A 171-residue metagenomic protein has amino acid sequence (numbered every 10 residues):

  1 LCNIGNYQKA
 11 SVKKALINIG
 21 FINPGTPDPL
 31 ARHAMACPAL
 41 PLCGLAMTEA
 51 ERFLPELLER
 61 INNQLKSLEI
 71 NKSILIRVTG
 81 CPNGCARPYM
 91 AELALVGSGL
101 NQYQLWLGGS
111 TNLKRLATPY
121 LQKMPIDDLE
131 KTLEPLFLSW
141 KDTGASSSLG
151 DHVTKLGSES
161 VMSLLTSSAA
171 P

Functional and structural regions predicted by a protein language model:
C2-I4, G84, S110, Y120-K123 (+1 more regions): Accessory RNA-recognition modules of RNA-modification enzymes
C2-L100: Small-residue-enriched alpha-helical segments and adjacent helix-cap loops that form tight helix-helix packing
K9, K13-K14, K66, K72 (+5 more regions): Context-gated lysine
Y89-D142, S146: Mobile "lid/hinge" segments at catalytic clefts and subdomain interfaces of large enzymes
D128-P171: Extended hydrophobic packing segments that form well-structured cores
